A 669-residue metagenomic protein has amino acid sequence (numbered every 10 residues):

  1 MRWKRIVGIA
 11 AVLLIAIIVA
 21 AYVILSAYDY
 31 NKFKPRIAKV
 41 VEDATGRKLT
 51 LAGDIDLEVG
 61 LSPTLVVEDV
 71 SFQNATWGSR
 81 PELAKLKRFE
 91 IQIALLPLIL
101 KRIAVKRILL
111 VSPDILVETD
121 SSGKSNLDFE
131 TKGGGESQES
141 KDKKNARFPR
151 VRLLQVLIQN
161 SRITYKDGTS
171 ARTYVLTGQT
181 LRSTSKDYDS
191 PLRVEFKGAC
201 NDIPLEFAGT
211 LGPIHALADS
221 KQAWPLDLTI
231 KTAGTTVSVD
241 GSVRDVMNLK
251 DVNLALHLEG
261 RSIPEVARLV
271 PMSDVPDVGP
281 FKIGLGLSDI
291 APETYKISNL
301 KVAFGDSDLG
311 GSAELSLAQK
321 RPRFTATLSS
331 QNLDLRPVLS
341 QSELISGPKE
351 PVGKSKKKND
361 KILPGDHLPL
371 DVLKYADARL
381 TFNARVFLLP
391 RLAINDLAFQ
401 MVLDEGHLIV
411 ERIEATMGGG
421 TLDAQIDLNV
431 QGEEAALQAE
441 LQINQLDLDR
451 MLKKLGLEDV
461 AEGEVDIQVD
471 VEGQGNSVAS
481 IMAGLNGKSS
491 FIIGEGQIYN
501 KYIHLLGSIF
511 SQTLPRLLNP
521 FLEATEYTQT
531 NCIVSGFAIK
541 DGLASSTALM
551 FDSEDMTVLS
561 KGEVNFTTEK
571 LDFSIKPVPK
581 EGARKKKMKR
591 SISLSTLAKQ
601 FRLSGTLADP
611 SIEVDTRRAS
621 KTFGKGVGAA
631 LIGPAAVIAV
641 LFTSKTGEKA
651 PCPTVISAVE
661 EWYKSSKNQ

Functional and structural regions predicted by a protein language model:
M1-G46, L631, I638-P653: N-terminal type II signal-anchor transmembrane helix that functions as the membrane-insertion/stop-transfer segment
S26-A27, I55-G123, D142-T164, K320-V338 (+1 more regions): Flexible beta-edge/linker motif
N74-A75, L95-I99, I115-V117, I163-K166 (+16 more regions): Short beta-strands and strand-coil junctions in structured, solvent-facing domains, enriched
W77, L181, V270-S273, N299 (+2 more regions): Extracellular loop and loop/strand-boundary signature of outer-membrane beta-barrel proteins
R80-L83, R172-V175, K231, V275-D277 (+3 more regions): Replace "Gram-negative outer membrane beta-barrel proteins" with "bacterial and organellar outer membrane beta-barrel
D120-S122, V338-S342, Y499-S508, K587-K589: Outer-membrane beta-barrel and related beta-rich outer-membrane complex signature in Gram-negative bacteria
T131-S170, T180-I203, P225-T229, P280-K301 (+5 more regions): Solvent-exposed beta-strand/coil patches in large extracellular/periplasmic or lumenal scaffold regions
D555-V558, V564-T606: C-terminal structured "cap/appendage" subdomains that terminate the fold
